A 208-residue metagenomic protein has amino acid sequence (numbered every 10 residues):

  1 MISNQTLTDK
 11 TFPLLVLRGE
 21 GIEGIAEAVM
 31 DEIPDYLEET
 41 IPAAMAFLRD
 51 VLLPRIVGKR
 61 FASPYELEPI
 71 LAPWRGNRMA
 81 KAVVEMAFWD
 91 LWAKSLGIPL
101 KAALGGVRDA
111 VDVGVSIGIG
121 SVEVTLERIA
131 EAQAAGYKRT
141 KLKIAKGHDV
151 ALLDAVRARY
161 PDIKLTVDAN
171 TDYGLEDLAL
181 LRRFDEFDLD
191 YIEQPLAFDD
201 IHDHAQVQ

Functional and structural regions predicted by a protein language model:
M1-T11: Short, Gly/Pro- and small/polar-rich lid/capping loops
L17-R18, I22-S95: Metal- or metallocofactor-binding catalytic centers and their adjacent structured scaffolds across diverse enzyme
I22, R78, D109-V113, G136-K138 (+2 more regions): Short, well-ordered coil/turn segments that N-cap beta-strands
K94-S121, L152-A155, P161-D162: N-terminal small/glycine-rich loop or linker at the start of catalytic domains across soluble metabolic enzymes
A110-V124, K143-I144, D168-L175: Active-site mouth loops of central-metabolism enzymes
G120-A132, H148, L175-L181: Short, acidic/polar
E131-K143: Catalytic domains of carbohydrate-active enzymes, especially glycoside hydrolases
L142, G147-Q208: Catalytic core of soluble alpha/beta enzymes
